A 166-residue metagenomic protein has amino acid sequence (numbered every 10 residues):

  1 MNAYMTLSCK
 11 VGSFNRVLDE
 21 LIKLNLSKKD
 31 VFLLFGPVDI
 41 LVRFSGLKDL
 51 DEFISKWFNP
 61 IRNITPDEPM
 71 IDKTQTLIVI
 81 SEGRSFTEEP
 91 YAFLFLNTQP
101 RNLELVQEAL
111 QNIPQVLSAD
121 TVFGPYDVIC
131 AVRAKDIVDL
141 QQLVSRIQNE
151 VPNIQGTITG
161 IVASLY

Functional and structural regions predicted by a protein language model:
M1-Y166: A compositional/biophysical signature of low hydrophobicity enriched in polar/charged and small residues
